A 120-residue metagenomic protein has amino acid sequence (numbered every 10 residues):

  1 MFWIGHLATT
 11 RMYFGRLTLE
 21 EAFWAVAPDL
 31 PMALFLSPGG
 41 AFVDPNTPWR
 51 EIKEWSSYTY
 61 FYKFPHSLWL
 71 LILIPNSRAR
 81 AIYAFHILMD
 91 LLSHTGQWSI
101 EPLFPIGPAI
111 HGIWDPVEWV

Functional and structural regions predicted by a protein language model:
M1-V120: N-terminal membrane-targeting hydrophobic helices
